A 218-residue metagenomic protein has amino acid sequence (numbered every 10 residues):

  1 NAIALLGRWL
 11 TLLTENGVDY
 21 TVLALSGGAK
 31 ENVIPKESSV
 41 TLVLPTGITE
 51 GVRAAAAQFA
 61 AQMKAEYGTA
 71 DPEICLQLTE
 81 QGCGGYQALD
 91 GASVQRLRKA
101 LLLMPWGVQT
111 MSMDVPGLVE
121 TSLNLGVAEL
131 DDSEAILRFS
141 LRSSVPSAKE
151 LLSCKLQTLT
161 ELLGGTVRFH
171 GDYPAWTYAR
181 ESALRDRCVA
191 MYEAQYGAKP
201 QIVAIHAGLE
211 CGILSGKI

Functional and structural regions predicted by a protein language model:
N1-R142: Midchain, well-structured core segments that form catalytic/ion-binding scaffolds
W9-L10, T46-T49, A65-T69, K149-L152 (+2 more regions): Glycine-rich loops and low-complexity Gly/Arg-rich segments that provide flexible linkers or classic glycine-based
W9-L12, A55, F59, K155-L159 (+3 more regions): Generic, well-ordered alpha-helical scaffold segments in large soluble proteins
Q77-N124, E129-D132, P146-L151, T166-I218: An extended, acidic, His-containing surface patch that forms the Zn2+-binding/catalytic region of metallohydrolases
R138-G164: C-terminal, non-catalytic macromolecule-binding modules
